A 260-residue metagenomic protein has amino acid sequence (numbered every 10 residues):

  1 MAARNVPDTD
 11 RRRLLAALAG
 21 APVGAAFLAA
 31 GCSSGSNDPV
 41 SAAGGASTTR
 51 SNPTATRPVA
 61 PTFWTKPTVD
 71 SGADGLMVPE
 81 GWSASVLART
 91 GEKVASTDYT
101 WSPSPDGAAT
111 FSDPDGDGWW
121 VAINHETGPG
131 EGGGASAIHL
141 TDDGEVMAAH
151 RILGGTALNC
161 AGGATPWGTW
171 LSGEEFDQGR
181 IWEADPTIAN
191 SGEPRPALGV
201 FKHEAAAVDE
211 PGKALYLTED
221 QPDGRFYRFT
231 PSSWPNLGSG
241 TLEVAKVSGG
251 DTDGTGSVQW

Functional and structural regions predicted by a protein language model:
M1-D10, P22-A26: N-terminal secretory signal peptides
V6-L15, A29-A30, T49: Twin-arginine (Tat) signal peptide motif
L28-E80, A84: C-terminal segment of N-terminal export signals and the immediately downstream linker at the start of the mature
P67-G72, M77-P79, S85-H125: Beta-strand-rich domains and repeat architectures in extracellular enzymes and scaffolds, especially beta-propellers
G72-T90, Y99, L140-L153, W182-K202 (+1 more regions): Blade-edge beta-strand/turn elements of extracellular beta-propeller and related beta-sheet repeat scaffolds
Y99-S112, G116, G155-P166, V200-K213: Beta-rich, blade/repeat-based domains predominating in secreted/periplasmic proteins but also intracellular
W120-G192: Well-ordered mid-protein domain cores that form the structural environment of catalytic cofactors
G168-W234: Internal, well-ordered domain-core segments that constitute the primary functional module of diverse proteins
